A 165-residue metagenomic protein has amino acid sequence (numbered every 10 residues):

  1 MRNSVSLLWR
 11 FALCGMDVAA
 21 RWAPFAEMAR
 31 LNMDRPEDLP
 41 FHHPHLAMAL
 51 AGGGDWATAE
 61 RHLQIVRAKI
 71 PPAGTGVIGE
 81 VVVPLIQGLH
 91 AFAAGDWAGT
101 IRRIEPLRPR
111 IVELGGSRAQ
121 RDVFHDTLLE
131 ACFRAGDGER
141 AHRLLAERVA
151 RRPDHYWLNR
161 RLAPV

Functional and structural regions predicted by a protein language model:
M1-V165: Helix-coil-helix junctions within alpha-helical repeat/solenoid scaffolds
